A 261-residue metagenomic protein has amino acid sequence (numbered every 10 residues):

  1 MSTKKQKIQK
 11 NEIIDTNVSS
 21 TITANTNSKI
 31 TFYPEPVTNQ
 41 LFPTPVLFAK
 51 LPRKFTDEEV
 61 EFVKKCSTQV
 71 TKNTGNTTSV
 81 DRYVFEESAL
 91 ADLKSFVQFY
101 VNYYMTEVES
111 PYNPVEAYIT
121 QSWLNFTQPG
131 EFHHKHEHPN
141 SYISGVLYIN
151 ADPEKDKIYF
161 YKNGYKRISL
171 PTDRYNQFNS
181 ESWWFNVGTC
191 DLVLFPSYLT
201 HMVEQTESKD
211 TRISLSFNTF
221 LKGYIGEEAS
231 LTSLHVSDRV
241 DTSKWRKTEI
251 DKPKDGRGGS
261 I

Functional and structural regions predicted by a protein language model:
S2-K7: Arg/Lys-rich low-complexity patches in intrinsically disordered regions that function as generic
I8-P114, F132, L231-E249, P253-G258: Non-heme Fe(II)/2-oxoglutarate
L41, E116, H138-S141: A short catalytic or substrate-binding loop motif that flags glycine-/basic-rich loops and adjacent residues that bind
A117-N125: A short glycine-rich, His/Asp/Glu-containing loop-to-beta-strand
L124-L194, E204, L221-S233: Catalytic core of non-heme Fe(II) oxygenases with the double-stranded beta-helix
T200, E204-S214: Ligand-binding loop in jelly-roll beta-barrel domains
